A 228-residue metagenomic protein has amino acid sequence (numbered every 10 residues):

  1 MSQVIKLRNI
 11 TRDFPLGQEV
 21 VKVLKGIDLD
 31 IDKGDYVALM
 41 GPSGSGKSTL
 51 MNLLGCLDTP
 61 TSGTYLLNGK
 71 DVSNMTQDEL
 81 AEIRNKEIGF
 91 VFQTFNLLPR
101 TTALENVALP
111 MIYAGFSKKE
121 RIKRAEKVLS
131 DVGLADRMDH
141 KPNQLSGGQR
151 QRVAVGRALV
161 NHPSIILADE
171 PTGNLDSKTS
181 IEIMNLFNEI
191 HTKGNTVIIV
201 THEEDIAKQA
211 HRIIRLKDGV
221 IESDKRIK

Functional and structural regions predicted by a protein language model:
Q3-L216: ABC family nucleotide-binding domain
I213-K225: H-loop (His-switch) and adjacent beta-strand-loop-beta switch element of ABC-type ATPase nucleotide-binding domains
